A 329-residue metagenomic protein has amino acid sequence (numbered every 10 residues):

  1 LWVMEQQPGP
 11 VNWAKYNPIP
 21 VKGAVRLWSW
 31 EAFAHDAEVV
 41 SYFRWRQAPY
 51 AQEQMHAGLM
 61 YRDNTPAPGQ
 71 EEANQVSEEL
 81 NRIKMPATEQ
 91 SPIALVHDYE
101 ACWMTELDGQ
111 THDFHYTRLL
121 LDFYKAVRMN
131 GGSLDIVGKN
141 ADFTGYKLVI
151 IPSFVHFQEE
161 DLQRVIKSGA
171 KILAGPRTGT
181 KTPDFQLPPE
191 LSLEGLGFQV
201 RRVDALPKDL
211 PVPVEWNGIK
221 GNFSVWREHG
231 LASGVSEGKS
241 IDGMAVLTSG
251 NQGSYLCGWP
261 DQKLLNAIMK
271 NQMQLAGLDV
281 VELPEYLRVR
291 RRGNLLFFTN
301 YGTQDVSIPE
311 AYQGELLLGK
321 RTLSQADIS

Functional and structural regions predicted by a protein language model:
L1-T117, L121, R202-W226, C257: Hydrophobic targeting/anchoring helices
L1-W2, A37-S41, P92-A94, S133-D135 (+4 more regions): Beta-sheet entry/capping signal
M4-Q6, F43, V96-D98, V137 (+4 more regions): Generic beta-strand/beta-sheet core signal
P8-G9, Q47, E100-A101, G109 (+5 more regions): Short, glycine-/Ser/Thr-/acidic-enriched flexible segments
N17-P20, Q54-L59, F143-S153, L187-L191: Short low-complexity, flexible loop/linker segments enriched in glycine and/or proline with clustered acidic
V21, S153-S329: A conserved amphipathic helix/loop scaffold that creates a polar/acidic microenvironment used either to coordinate
F33-A34, R128, I166: Anion (oxyanion) recognition and catalysis
F123-T144: A short, well-structured beta->alpha microelement
